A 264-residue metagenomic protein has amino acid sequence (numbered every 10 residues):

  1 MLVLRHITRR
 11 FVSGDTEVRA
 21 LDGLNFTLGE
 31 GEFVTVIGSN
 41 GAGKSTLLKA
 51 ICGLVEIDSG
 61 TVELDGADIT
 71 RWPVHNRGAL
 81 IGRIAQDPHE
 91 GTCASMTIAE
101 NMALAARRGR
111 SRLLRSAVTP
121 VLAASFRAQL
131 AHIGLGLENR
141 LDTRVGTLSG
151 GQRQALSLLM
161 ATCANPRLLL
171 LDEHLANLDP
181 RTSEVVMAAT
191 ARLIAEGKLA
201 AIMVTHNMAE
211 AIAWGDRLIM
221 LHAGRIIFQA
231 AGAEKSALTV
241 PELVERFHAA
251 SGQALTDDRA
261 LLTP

Functional and structural regions predicted by a protein language model:
M1, R10-G23, P73: A short, flexible loop at the N-terminus of ABC-type nucleotide-binding domains that lies
D15, D68-G82, E90, R112-R115 (+2 more regions): ABC ATPase NBD coupling module
I37-S39: The feature captures the beta-strand-to-loop junction immediately N-terminal to the Walker
C52: Helix-to-loop junction immediately C-terminal to a conserved catalytic motif
G60-A67, F228-A230: Conserved ABC transporter NBD signature motif
A161-T162: ABC ATPase C-loop
T205-H206: H-loop/switch region of ABC-family ATPase nucleotide-binding domains
R225-A249: Conserved beta-strand-loop-alpha-helix hinge in the C-terminal portion of ABC ATPase nucleotide-binding domains
